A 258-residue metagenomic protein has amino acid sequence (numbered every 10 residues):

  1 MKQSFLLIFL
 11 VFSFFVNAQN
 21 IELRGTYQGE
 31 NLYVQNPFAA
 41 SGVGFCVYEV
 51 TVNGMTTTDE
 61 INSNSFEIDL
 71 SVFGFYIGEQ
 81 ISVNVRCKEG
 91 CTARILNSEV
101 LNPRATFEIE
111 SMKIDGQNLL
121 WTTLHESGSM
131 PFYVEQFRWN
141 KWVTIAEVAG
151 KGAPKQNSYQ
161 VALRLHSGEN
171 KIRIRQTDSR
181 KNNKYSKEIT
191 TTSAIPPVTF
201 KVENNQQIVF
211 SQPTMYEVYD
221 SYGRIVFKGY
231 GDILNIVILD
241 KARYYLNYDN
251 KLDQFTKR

Functional and structural regions predicted by a protein language model:
S4-F14: Sec-dependent N-terminal signal peptides
Q19-K201, K251-D253: Short, compositionally biased serine/threonine- and acidic-rich segments at solvent-exposed termini, linkers, or domain
G152-V161, I225-D240: Glycine-centered tight-turn motifs at strand-turn-strand junctions
Q176, E217-V218: Hydrophobic beta-strand positions
Q206-F210: Short beta-strand elements that form the blades of beta-propeller/WD-repeat-like and other beta-sheet-rich scaffold
P213-M215, A242: Short loop/turn microsegments at loop-to-beta-strand junctions
V218-V226, Y244-L246: Short, glycine-anchored, charge-dense loop/turn motifs used at functional sites
T256-K257: Residue-level hotspots within well-ordered secondary structure
